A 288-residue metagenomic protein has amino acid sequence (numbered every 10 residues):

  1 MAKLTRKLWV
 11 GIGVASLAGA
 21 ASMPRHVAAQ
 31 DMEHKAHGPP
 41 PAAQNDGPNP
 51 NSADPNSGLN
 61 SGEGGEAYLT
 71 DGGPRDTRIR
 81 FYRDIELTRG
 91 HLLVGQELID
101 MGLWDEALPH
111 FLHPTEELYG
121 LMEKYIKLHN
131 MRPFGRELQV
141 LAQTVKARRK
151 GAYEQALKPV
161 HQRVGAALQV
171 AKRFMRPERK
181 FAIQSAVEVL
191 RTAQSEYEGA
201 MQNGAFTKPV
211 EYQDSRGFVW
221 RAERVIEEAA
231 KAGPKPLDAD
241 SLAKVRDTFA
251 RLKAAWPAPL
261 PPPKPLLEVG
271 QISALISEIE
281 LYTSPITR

Functional and structural regions predicted by a protein language model:
A2-I12: Bacterial N-terminal signal peptides that target proteins for export
A18-H26: C-terminal segment of classical bacterial N-terminal signal peptides
Q30-R288: Mature extracytoplasmic or organellar-lumen-exposed domains after removal of signal/transit peptides
